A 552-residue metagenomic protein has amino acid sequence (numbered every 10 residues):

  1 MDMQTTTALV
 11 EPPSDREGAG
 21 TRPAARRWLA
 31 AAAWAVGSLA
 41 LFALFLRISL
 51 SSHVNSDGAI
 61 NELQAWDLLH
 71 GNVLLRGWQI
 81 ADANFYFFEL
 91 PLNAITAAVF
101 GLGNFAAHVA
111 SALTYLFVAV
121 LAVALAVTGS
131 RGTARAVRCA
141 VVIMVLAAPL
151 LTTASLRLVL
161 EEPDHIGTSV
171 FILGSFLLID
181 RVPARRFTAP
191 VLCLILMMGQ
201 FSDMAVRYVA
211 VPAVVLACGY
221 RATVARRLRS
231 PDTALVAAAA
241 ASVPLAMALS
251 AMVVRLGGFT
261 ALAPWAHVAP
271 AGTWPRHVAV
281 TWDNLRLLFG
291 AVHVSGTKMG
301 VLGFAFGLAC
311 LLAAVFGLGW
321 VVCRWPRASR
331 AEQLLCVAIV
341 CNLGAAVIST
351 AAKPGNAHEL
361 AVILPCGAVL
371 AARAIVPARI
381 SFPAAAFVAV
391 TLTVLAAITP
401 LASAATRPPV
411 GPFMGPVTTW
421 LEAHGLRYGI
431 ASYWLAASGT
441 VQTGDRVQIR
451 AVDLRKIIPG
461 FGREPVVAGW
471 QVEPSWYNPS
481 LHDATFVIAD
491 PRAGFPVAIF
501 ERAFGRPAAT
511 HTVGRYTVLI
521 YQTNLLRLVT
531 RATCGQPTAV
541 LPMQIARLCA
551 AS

Functional and structural regions predicted by a protein language model:
R27-G37, A240-A241, I375-L401, R407: Signature aromatic-anchored transmembrane alpha helix within multi-pass, membrane-resident enzymes that catalyze glycan
A35-L39, V109-A136, G174, V315-L318: Transmembrane-helix motifs of polytopic, lipid-linked glycan transferases
I60-W66, Q79-L102, V280-H293: Short hydrophobic/aromatic helix or loop-helix immediately within or flanking a transmembrane segment in polytopic
D82, T133-D180, K353-G367, Y433-W434: Membrane-interface micro-motifs in multi-pass membrane enzymes
A83, P408, A423-R463: Short periplasmic/luminal acceptor-recognition loop of GT-C membrane glycosyltransferases, typified by
S130-V137, R185, A222-A237, G300-V340 (+1 more regions): Membrane-interface helix-loop-helix junctions at transmembrane boundaries of multi-pass membrane enzymes, predominantly
P163-F171, Y208, G300-A313, S329-S381: Hydrophobic/aromatic-rich transmembrane helices and adjacent perimembrane loops
F187-M204, A210-A213: Membrane-interface alpha helices of multi-pass inner-membrane proteins
